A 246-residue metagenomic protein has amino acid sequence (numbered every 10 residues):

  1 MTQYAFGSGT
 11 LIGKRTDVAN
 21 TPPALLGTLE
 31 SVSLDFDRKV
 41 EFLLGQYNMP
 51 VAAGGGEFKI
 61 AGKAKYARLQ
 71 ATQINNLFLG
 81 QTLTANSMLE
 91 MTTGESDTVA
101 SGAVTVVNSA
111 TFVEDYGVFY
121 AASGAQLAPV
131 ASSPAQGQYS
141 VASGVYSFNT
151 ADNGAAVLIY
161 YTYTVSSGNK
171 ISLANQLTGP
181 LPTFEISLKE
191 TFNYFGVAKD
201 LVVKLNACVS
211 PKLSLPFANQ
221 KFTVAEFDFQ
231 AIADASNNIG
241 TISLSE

Functional and structural regions predicted by a protein language model:
M1-L77, L201, L205-E226: Solvent-exposed edge beta-strands and adjacent loop segments that serve as assembly or binding interfaces
Y47-M49, Y146, N169: Low-complexity, intrinsically disordered segments exposed to solvent
G56-A61, F148-L158: Extracellular interaction modules
A61-K65, L158-Y160, E185-S187, E226-Q230: Beta-strand secondary-structure signal
A71-Q138, D152-N153, T162-V197: Extended beta-strand solenoid/passenger and fiber regions
A122, S140, S147-A151, K199-E246: Mixed-charge, glycine-accented linear interaction segment located at domain edges/termini
A142, A156-Y161: Hydrophobic membrane-targeting and insertion signals
